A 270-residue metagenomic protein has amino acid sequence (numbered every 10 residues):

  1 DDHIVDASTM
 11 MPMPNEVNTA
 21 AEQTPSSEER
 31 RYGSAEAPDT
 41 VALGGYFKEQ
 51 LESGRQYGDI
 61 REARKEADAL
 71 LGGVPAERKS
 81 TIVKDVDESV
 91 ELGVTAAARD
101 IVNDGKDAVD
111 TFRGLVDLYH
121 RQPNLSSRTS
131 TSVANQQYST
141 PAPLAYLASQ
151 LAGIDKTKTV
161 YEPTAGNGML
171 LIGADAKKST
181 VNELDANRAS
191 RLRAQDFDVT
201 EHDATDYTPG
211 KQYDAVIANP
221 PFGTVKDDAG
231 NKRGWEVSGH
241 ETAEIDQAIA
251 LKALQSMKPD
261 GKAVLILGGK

Functional and structural regions predicted by a protein language model:
D1-E22: Active-site and NAD+-binding cores of ADP-ribose-processing enzymes
T40-R193: Class I S-adenosyl-L-methionine
A148, H240-K270: Conserved Class I SAM-dependent methyltransferase catalytic core
D196-A204: Conserved SAM-binding strand-loop segment of SAM-dependent methyltransferases
Y207-I217: A short acidic, Gly/Pro-enriched loop at the edge of an enzyme's catalytic core that lines a small-molecule cofactor
I217-F222, I266: Amphipathic alpha-helical repeat scaffolds
K226-K232: Glycine/threonine-rich flexible loop motifs
